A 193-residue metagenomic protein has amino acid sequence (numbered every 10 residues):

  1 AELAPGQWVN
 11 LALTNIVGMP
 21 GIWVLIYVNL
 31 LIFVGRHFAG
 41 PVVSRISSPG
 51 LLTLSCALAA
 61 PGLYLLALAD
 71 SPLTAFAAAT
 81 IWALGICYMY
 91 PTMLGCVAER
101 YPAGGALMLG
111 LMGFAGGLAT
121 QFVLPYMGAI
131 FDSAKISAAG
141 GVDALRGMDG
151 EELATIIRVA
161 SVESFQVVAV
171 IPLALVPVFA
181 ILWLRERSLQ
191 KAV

Functional and structural regions predicted by a protein language model:
A1-V34, Q121-F131: Extracytoplasmic gate region of multi-pass secondary transporters
W23-I32, A115-G116, I171-L175: Transmembrane alpha-helical segments of major facilitator superfamily
G35-S48: Helix-to-loop junctions at the C-terminal end of transmembrane segments in multipass secondary transporters
G50-L65: Structural signature of the two symmetry-related core transmembrane helices
T74-Y88: Hydrophobic core of transmembrane alpha-helices in multi-pass small-molecule transporters, especially MFS/SLC-type
Y88-Y101: Intracellular juxtamembrane helix-capping segments at the cytosolic ends of symmetry-related transmembrane helices
A103-I136: A late C-terminal transmembrane helix in Major Facilitator Superfamily
V162-R185: Symmetry-related core transmembrane helices of the 12-TM Major Facilitator Superfamily/SLC fold
